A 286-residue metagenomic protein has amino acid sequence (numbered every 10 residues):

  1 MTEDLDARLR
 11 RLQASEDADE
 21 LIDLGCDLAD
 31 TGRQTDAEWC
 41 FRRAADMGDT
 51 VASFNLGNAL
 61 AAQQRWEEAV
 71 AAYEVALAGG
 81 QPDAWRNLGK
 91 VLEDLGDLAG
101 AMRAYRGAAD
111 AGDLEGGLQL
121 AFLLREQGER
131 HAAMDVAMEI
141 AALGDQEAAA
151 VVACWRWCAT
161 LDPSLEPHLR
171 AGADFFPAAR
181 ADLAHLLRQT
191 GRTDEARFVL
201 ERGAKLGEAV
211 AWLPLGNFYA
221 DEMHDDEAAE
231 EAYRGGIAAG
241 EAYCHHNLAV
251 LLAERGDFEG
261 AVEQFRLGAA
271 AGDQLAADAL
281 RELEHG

Functional and structural regions predicted by a protein language model:
E3-D6, Q264-G286: Terminal, low-structured helical/coil segments at or just beyond the last alpha-helical repeat
S15-E16, G48-D49, G79-Q81, A111-D113 (+5 more regions): Short helix-capping/linker turns of helical repeat alpha-solenoids
A29, A61, R86, K90-E93 (+5 more regions): Position-specific recognition of the canonical hydrophobic site in helix A of tetratricopeptide repeat
G32, Q64, G96, G128 (+4 more regions): Residue-level detector of the short coil/turn that links helix A to helix B within each tetratricopeptide repeat
